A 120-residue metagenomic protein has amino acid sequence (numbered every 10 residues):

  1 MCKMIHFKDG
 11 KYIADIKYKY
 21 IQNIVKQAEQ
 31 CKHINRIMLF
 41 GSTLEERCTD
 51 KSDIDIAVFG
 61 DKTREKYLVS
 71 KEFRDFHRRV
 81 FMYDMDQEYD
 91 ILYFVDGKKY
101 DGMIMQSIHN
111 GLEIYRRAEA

Functional and structural regions predicted by a protein language model:
M1-R36, L44-D50, D61-A120: Catalytic core of pol beta-like nucleotidyltransferases
S52-I54: Short, conserved active-site loops that position catalytic residues or coordinate cofactors/metal ions across diverse
A57-F59: Short hydrophobic/aromatic beta-strand micro-patches that form the beta-sheet surface supporting nucleotide- or nucleic
